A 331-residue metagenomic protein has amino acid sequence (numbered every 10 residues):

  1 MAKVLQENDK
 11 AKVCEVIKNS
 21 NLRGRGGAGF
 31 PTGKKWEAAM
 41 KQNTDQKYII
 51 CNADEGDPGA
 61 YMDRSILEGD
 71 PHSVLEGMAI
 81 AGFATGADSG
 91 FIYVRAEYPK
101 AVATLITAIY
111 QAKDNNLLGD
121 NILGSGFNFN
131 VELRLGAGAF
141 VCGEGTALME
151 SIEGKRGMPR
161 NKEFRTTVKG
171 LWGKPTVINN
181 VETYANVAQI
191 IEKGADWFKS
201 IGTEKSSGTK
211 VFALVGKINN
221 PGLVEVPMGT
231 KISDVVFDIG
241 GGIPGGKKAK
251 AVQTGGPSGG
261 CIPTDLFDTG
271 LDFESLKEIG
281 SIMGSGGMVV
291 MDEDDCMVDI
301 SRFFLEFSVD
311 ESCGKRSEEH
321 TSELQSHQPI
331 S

Functional and structural regions predicted by a protein language model:
M1, C51-D63, T166-L171, A213-N219: Gly-rich Lys/Arg/Thr-decorated short loops/hinges at beta-loop-alpha junctions or inter-strand turns that position
M1-I17, N179-G194: Flexible inter-domain linker/hinge segments
A2-N19, D45-K47, A53, M62-L67 (+6 more regions): Ferredoxin-type iron-sulfur electron-transfer modules in oxidoreductases and energy-metabolism complexes
L22-P31, F140-C142, K250-S258, S281 (+1 more regions): Local cysteine-cluster metal-coordination motifs and their immediate loop/turn environment, predominantly Fe-S cluster
D70-A84: Histidine-anchored nucleotide/phosphate-binding helix
G77-A81, M228-G245: Short amphipathic, charge-patterned alpha-helical segments
V102-M228, G240: Hydrophobic alpha-helical positions that pack around
H320-S331: Single conserved hydrophobic/aromatic residue that forms the stacking wall/gate of nucleotide- or nucleobase-binding
